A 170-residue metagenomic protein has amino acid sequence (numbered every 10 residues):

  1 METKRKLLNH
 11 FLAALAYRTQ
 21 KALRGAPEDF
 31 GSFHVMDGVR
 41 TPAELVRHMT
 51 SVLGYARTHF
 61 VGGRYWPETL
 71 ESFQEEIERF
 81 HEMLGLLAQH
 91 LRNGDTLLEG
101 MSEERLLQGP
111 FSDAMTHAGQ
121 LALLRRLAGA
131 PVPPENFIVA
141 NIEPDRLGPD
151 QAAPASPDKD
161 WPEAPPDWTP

Functional and structural regions predicted by a protein language model:
R5, N9-L23, E28-E68, G100-P162 (+1 more regions): Short, contiguous alpha-helical
T58-L97: Helix-adjacent hinge/juxtasegments
